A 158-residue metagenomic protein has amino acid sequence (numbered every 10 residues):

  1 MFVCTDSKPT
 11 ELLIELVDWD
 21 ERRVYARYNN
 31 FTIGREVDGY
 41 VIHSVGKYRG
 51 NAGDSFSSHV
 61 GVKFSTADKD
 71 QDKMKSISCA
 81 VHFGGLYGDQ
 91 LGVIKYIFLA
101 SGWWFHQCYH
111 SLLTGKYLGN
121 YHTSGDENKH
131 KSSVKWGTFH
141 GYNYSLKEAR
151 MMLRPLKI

Functional and structural regions predicted by a protein language model:
M1-I158: Mature extracellular or lumenal effector domains of secreted proteins and single-pass membrane receptors/adhesion
